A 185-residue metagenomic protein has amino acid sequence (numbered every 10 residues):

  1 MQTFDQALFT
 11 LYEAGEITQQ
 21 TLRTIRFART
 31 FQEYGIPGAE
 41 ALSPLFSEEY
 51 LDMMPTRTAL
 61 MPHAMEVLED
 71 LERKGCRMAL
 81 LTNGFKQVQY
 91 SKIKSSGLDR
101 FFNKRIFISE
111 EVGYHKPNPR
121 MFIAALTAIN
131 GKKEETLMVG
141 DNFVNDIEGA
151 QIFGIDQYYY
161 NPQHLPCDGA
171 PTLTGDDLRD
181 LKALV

Functional and structural regions predicted by a protein language model:
M1, M53-M54, M61, M65 (+3 more regions): Detector for methionine-enriched segments
M1-P62, R73: N-terminal helical cap/lid subdomain that shapes the substrate entry/recognition surface in HAD-like hydrolases
G15, P55-T56, M78, E110 (+1 more regions): A generic structural signal for short
M65, E69, L81, F85-V185: Asp-based, Mg2+/Mn2+-dependent phosphohydrolase catalytic module
G75-C76, I155: Short phosphate-binding/catalytic loops that engage adenosine nucleotides
